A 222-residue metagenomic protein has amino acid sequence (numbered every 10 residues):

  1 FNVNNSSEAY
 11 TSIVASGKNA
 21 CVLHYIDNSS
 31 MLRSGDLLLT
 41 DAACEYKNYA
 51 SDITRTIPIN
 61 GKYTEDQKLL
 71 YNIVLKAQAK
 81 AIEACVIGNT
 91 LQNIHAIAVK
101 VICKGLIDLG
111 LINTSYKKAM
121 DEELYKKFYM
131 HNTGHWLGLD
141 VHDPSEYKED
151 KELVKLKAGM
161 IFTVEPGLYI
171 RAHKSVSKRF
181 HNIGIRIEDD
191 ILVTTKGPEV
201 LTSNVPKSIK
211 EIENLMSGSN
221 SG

Functional and structural regions predicted by a protein language model:
F1-G222: Active-site neighborhoods and metal-handling regions in enzymes and metal-associated proteins
